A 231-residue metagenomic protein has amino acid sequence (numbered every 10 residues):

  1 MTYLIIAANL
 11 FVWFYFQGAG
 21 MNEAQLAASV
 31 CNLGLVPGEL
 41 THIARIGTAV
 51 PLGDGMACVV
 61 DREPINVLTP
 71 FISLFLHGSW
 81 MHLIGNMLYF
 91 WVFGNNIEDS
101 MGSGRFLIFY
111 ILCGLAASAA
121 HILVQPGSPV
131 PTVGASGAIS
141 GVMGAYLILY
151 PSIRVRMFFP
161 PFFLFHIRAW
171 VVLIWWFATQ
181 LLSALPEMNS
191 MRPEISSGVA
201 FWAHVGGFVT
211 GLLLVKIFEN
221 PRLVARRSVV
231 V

Functional and structural regions predicted by a protein language model:
M1-V231: A detector for small-residue-rich transmembrane helices and their helix-helix packing motifs
